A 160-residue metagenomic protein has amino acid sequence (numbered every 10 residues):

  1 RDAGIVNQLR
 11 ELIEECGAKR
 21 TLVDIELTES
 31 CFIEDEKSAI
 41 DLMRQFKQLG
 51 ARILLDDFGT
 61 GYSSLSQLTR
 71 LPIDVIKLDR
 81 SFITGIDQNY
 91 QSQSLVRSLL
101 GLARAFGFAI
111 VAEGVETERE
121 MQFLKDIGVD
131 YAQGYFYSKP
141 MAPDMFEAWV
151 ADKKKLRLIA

Functional and structural regions predicted by a protein language model:
R1-I86, L102, F106-P140: The catalytic core of metal-dependent phosphodiesterases that act on cyclic dinucleotides
Y90: Divalent-cation-assisted or electrostatically stabilized phosphate/pyrophosphate-binding catalytic cores
L95: Conserved N-terminal phosphate-binding loop of PLP-dependent enzymes in the Aspartate aminotransferase
K125, M141-A160: C-terminal helical cap(s) of enzyme catalytic domains, especially alpha/beta-barrels
